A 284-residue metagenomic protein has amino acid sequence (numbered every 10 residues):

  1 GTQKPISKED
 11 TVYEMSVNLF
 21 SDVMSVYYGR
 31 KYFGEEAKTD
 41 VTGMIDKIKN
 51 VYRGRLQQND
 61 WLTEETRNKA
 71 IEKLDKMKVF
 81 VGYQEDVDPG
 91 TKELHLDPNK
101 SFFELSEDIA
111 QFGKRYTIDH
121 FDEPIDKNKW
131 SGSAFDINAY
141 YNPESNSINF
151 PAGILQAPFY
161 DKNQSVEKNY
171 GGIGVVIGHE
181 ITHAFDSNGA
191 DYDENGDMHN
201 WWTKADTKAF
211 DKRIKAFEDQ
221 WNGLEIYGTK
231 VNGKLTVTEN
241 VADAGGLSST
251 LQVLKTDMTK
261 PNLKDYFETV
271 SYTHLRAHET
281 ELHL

Functional and structural regions predicted by a protein language model:
G1-S16, E180: Structured mid-domain segments that build the active-site/substrate or prosthetic-cofactor binding neighborhood
V17, S21, S25-R276: Intrinsically disordered, low-complexity linker/terminal regions across diverse proteins
H274-L284: Single conserved hydrophobic/aromatic residue that forms the stacking wall/gate of nucleotide- or nucleobase-binding
